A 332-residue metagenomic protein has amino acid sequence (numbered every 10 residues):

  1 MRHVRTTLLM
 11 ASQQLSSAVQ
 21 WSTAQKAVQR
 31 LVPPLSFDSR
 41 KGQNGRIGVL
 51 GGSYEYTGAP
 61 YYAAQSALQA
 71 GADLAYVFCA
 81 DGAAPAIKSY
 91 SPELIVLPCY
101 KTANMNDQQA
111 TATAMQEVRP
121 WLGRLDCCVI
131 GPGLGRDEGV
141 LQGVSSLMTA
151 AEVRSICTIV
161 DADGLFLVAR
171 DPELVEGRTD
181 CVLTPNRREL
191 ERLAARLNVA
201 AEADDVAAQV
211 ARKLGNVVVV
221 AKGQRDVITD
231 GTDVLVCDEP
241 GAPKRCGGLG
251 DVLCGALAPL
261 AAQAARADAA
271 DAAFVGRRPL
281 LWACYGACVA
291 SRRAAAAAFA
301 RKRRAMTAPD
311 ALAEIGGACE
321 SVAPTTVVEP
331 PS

Functional and structural regions predicted by a protein language model:
M1-I159, F166-V182, R187, E191-S332: Small-residue (G/A/S/T)-rich helix-start motifs and N-terminal tracts that mark the onset
